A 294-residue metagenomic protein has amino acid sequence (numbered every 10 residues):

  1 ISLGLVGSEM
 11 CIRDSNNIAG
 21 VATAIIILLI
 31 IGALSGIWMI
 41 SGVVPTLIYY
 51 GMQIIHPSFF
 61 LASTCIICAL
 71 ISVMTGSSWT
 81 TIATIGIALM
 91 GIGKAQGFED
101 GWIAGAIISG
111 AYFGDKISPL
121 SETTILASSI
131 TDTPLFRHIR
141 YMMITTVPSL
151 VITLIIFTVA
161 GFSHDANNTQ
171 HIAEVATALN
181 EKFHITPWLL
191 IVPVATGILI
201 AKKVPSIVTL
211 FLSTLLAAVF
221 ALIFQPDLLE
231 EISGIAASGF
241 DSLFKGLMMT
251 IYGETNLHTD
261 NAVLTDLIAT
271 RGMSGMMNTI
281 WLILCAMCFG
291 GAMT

Functional and structural regions predicted by a protein language model:
I1-I12: Short, small-residue-biased leader/transition segments that mark boundaries at the very start of proteins
S2, L28-G36, T64-S72, P148-G161 (+3 more regions): Hydrophobic core segments of alpha-helical transmembrane domains in multi-pass membrane transport and ion-translocation
R13-G20, T46-Q53, G91, E122-S129 (+3 more regions): Short amphipathic alpha-helical coupling elements at transmembrane boundaries
A19-I25, Y49-I66, K94-I103, K182-L190 (+2 more regions): Membrane-interfacial loop-to-helix junctions in multi-pass transporters
A33-Y49, G76: Transmembrane alpha-helix boundary signature
H56-P148: Hydrophobic transmembrane alpha-helices that form the pore/transport pathway of multi-pass ion and small-solute
K116-A178, W188, A292: Juxtamembrane and boundary regions of transmembrane helices in multi-pass small-molecule transporters and channels
V204-T294: Transmembrane helical segments that form the transport core of multi-pass membrane transport proteins
